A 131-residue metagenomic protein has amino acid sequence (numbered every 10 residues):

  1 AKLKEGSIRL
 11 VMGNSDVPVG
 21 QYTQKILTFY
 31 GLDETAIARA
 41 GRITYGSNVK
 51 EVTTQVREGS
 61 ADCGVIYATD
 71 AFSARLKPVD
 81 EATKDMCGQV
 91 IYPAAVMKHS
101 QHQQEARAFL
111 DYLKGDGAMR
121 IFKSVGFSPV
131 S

Functional and structural regions predicted by a protein language model:
A1-S131: Exported/periplasmic ABC-transporter solute-binding proteins
